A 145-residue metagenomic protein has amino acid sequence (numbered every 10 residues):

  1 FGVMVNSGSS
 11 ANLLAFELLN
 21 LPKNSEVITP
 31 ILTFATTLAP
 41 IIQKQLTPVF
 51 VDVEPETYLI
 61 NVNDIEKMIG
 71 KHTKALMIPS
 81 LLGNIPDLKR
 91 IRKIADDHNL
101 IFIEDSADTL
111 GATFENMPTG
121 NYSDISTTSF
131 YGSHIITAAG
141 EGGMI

Functional and structural regions predicted by a protein language model:
F1-S10: Conserved N-terminal alpha-helix of the aminotransferase class I/II PLP-enzyme fold
M4, F50-D52, T128: Structural signal for conserved beta-strand scaffold positions within catalytic alpha/beta enzyme cores
N6, M77-P79, T127-S129: Short beta-strand segments
S9, F34-A35, S133: Alpha-helix N-cap/helix-start and coil->helix boundary motif
E17-D97, I101-S106, T113: PLP-dependent aminotransferase-like
E104-A139: Conserved active-site segment immediately N-terminal to the catalytic lysine that forms the internal aldimine
G142-I145: Conserved RNP beta-strands of RNA recognition motif
